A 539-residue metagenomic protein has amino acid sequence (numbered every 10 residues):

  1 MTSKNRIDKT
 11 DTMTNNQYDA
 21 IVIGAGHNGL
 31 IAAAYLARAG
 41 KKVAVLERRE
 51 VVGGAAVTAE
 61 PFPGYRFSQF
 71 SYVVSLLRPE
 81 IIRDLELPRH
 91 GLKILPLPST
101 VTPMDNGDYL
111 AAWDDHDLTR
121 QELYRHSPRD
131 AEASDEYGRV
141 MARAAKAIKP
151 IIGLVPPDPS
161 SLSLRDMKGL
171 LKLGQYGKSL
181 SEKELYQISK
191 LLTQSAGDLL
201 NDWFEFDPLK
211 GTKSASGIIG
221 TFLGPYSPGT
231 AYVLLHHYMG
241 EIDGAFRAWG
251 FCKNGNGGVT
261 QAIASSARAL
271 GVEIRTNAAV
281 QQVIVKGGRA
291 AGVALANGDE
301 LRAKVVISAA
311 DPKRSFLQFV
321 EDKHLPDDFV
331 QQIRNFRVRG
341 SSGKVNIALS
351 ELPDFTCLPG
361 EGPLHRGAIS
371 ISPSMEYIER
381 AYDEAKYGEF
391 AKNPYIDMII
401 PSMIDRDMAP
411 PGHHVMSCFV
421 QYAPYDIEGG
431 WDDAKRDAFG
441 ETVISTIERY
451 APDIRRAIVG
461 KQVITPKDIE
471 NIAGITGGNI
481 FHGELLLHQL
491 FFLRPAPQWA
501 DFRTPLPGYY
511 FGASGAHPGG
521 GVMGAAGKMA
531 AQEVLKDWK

Functional and structural regions predicted by a protein language model:
M1-A20, R38-A39, L490-F492, A496-P497 (+2 more regions): Extreme N-terminal leader/targeting segments of oxidoreductases
I7-V51, A55-A56, L123, R129 (+3 more regions): Structural core of flavin- and non-heme-iron oxidoreductases, emphasizing the beta-strand/alpha-helix scaffold
T14-S160, H488: N-terminal glycine-rich phosphate/pyrophosphate-binding loop and immediately adjacent elements
A142-L270, I475-L490: Active-site/ligand-binding neighborhood in enzyme catalytic cores
F206, K210-G229, S372, E389-P401 (+1 more regions): A glycine-rich dinucleotide-binding beta-alpha-beta segment and adjacent secondary-structure elements that constitute
F246, F251-K253, V272, A279-A409: Mid-domain catalytic core of redox enzymes that form a hydrophobic substrate pocket/lid adjacent to a catalytic redox
L352-P353, D383-A391, D433-N471: Flavin-binding catalytic cores
S514-L535: A conserved FAD-binding loop/helix module that cradles the flavin
